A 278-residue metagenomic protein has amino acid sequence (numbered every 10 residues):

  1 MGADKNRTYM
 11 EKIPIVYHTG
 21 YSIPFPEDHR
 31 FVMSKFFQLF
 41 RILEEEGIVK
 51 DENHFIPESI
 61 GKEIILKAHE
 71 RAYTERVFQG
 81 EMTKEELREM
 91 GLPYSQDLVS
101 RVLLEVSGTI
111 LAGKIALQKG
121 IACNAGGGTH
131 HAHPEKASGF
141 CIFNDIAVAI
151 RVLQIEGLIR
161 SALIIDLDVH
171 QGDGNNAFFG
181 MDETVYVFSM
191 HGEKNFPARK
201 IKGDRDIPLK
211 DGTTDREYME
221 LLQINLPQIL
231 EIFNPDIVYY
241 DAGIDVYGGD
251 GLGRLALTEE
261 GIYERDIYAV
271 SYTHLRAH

Functional and structural regions predicted by a protein language model:
A3-D4: Short, low-complexity, charge-dense intrinsically disordered segments
Y9-A147, R160: Metal-dependent C-N hydrolase catalytic cores
I110, G126-V270: Conserved alpha-helical scaffold segments that buttress catalytic/binding sites
T273-H278: Conserved small/polar residues in nucleotide/adenosyl-binding loops
